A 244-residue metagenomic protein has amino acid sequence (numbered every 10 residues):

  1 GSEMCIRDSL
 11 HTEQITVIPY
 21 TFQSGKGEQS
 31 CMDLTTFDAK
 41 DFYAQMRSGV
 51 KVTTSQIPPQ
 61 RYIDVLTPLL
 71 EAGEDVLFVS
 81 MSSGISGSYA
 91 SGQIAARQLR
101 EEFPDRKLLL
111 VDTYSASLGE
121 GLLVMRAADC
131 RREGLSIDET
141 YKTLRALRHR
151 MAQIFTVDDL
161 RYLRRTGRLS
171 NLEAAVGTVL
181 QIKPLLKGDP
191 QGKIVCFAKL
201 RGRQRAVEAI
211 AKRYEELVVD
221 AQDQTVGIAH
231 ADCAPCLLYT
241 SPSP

Functional and structural regions predicted by a protein language model:
G1-S2, V79: Short, hydrophobic/glycine-enriched beta-strand segments
E3-D8, Y239-P244: Conserved small/polar residues in nucleotide/adenosyl-binding loops
S9-Q29, L77, G84, S88 (+4 more regions): Mixed-charge interfacial surface used for oligomerization/domain docking and macromolecular partner engagement
E28-G92, Q98-E101: Class I S-adenosyl-L-methionine
